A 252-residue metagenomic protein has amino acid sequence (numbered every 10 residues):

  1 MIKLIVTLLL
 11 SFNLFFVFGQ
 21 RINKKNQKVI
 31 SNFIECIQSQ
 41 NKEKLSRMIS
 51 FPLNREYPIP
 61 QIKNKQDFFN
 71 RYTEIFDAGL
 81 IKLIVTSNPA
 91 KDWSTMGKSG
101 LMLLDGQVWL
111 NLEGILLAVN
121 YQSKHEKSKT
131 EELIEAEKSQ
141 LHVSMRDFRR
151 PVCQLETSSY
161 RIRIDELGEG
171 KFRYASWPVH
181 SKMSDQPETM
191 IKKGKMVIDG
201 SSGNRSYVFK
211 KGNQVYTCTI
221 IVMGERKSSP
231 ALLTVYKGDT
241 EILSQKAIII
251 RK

Functional and structural regions predicted by a protein language model:
M1-I5: Positively charged n-region of N-terminal signal peptides that target proteins for export
L9-F18: Hydrophobic h-region of N-terminal signal peptides that target proteins for export in Gram-negative bacteria
R21-E35, R47-C153, S158-R163, G168-G170 (+3 more regions): C-terminal-biased regions
E166-K193: Short, flexible N-terminal segments of the mature chain
